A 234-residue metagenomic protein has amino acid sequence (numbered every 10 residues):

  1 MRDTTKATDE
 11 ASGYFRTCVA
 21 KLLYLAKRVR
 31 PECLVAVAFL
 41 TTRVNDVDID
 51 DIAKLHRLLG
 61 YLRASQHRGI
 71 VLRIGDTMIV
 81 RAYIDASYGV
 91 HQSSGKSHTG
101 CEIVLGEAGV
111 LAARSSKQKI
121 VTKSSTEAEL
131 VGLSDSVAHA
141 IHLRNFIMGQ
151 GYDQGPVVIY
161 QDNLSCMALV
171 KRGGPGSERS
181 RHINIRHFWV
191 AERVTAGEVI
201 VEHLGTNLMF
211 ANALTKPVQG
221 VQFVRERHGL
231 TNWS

Functional and structural regions predicted by a protein language model:
M1-A20, Y83, G89-S94, H98-T99 (+3 more regions): A conserved non-catalytic segment of reverse transcriptases and RNA-directed RNA polymerases corresponding to the late
M1-H67, G205, L214-T215: C-terminal reverse transcriptase regions that engage the nucleic-acid substrate
D3, A38, L72-R73, A112-S115 (+1 more regions): Acidic carboxylate-rich catalytic motifs and surrounding loops in phosphoryl-/glycosyl-chemistry enzymes
V37-F39, S94-S97, S115-K117, K171-G174 (+1 more regions): Short coil/turn segments at secondary-structure boundaries
R43-N45, I79-V80, Y88-Q92, V110-L111 (+2 more regions): Flexible loop/turn segments at secondary-structure boundaries
G60-A86, Y152-D153: Structured nucleic-acid-interacting core domains from mobile-element enzymes and related host factors, especially RNase
I79, K119-S234: RNase H-like nuclease module associated with reverse transcription
R81-T126: RNase H-like nuclease fold core
